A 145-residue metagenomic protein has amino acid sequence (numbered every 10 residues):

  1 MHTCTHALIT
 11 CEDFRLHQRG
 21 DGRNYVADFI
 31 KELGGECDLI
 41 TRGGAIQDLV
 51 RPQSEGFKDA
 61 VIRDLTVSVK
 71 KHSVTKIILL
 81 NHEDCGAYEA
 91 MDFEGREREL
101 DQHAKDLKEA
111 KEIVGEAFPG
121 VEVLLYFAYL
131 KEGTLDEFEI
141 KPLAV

Functional and structural regions predicted by a protein language model:
M1-D21, G43-A60, T66-H72, K76 (+1 more regions): Divalent-metal-activated hydrolytic enzyme cores
R23-C37: Short catalytic helix/loop segments, enriched in acidic residues and glycine and frequently bearing histidine
G35-A45: A short beta-strand-loop structural module common to alpha/beta enzyme folds
L80-D84: Histidine-centered catalytic micro-motifs
